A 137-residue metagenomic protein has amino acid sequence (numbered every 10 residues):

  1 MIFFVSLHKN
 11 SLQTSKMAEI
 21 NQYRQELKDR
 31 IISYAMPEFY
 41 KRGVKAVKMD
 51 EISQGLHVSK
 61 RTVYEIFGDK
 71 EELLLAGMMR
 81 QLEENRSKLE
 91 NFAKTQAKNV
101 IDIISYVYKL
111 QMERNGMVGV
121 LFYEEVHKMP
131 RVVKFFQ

Functional and structural regions predicted by a protein language model:
M1-R42, A46-V58, E72: Basic, helix-initiating cap at the start of DNA-binding domains
E19, Y23, L27, Q96 (+1 more regions): Conserved acidic
K28-D29, M36, Y64, E90 (+2 more regions): Solvent-exposed, non-membrane alpha-helical residues enriched in polar/charged side chains
H57-F67: Short hydrophobic/aromatic patch on the recognition helix
E72-Q81: Alpha-helical DNA-contacting segments of helix-turn-helix folds
A76, E90-N115: Hydrophobic alpha-helical connector segments
K109-Q137: Short secondary-structure transition hinges
